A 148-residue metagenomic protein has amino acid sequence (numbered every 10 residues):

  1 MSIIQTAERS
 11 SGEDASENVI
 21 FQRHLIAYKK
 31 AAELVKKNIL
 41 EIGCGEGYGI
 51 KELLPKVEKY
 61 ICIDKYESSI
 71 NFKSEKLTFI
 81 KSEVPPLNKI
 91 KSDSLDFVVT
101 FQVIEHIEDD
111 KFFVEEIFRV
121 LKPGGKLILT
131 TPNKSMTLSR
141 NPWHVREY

Functional and structural regions predicted by a protein language model:
M1-D93, F97-F101, K111-V114: Conserved N-terminal segment of class I S-adenosyl-L-methionine
F21, I107, E147-Y148: Short, solvent-exposed loop/helix junctions and linker helices that flank or host conserved functional motifs
G49-I50, S135-S139: Short catalytic/ligand-binding loop motif for oxyanion handling, primarily in non-cytosolic enzymes, centered on
Q102-H106: A short His-aromatic
K111-K126: A short glycine-rich, Lys/Arg-flanked "PGG" loop and its adjoining helix->strand segment in the class I
L129-T131, S135: Acidic carboxylate diad motif detector
L138-Y148: Acceptor-substrate binding/catalytic loop of class I
